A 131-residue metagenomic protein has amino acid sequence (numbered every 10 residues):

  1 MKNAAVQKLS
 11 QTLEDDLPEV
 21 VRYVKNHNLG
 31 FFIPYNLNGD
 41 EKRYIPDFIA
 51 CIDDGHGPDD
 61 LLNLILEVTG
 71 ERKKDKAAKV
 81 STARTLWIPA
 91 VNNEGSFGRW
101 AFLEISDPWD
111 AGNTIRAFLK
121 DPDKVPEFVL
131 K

Functional and structural regions predicted by a protein language model:
M1-K131: Electrostatic, structured charged patches in enzyme active sites and in nucleic-acid/phosphate-binding
